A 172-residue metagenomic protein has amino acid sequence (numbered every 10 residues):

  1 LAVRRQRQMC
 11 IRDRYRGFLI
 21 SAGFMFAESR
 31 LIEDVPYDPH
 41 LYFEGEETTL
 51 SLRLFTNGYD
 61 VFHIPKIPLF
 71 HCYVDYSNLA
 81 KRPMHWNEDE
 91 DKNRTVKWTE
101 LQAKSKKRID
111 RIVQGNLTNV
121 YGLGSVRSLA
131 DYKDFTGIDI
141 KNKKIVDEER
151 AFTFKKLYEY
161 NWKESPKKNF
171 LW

Functional and structural regions predicted by a protein language model:
L1-I11: Single conserved hydrophobic/aromatic residue that forms the stacking wall/gate of nucleotide- or nucleobase-binding
R5, R16-F26, S77-W172: Terminal low-complexity segments of carbohydrate-biosynthetic enzymes
R12-A22, E33-D38: Active-site-adjacent structural elements in folded domains
R14, F26, E47-T49: Catalytic-site signature of metal-activated, phosphate-bearing donor transferases, centered on the GT-A/GT-A-like
E28-R30: Active-site gating/metal-coordination segments in enzymes
I32-H63, I67-F70: Donor nucleotide-sugar recognition loop
V61-C72, A80-D89: Catalytic beta-strand/loop signature of glycosyltransferases that borders the donor
